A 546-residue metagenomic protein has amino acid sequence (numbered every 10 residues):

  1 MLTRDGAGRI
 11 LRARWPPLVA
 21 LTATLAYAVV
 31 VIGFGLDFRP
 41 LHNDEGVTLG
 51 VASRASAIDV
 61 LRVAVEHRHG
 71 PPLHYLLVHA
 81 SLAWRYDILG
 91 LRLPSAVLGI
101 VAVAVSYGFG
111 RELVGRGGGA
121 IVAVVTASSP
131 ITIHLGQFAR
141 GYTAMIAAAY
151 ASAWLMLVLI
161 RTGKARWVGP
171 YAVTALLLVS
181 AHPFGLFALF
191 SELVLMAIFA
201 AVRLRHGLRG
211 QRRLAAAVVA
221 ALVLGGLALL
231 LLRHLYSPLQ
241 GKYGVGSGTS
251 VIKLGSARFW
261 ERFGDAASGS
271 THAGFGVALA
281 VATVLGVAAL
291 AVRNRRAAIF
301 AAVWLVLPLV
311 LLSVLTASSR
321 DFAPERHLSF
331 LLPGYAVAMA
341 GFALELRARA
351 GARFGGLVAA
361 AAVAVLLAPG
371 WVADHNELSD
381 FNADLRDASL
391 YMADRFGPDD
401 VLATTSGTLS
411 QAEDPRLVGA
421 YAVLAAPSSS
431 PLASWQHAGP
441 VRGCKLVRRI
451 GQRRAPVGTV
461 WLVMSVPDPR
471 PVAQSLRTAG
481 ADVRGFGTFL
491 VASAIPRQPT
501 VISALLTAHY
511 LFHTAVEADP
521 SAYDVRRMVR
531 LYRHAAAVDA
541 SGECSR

Functional and structural regions predicted by a protein language model:
M1-A13: Short, Lys/Arg-rich, polar N-terminal cytosolic tail immediately upstream of the first transmembrane signal-anchor
T3, H42-N43, A537: Intrinsically disordered, low-complexity regulatory regions of eukaryotic regulatory proteins
A13-R527, C544: Membrane-proximal helix-loop-helix interfaces that form the catalytic/acceptor-binding platform of multi-pass membrane
V529-S545: Short, low-complexity, Pro/Ser/Thr/Gly-rich segments in the mature regions of secreted, periplasmic
